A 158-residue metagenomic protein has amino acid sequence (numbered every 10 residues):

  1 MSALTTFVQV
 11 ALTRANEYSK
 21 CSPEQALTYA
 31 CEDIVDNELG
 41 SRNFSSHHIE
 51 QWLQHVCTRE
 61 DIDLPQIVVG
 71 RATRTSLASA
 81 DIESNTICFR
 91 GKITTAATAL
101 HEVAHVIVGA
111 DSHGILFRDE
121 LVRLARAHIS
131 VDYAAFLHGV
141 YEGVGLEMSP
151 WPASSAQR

Functional and structural regions predicted by a protein language model:
V8-R90, T94, A110-R158: Metalloprotease/metallohydrolase-associated module, dominated by Zn2+-dependent proteases
A97-G109: Active-site recognition of the HExxH zinc-binding catalytic motif
